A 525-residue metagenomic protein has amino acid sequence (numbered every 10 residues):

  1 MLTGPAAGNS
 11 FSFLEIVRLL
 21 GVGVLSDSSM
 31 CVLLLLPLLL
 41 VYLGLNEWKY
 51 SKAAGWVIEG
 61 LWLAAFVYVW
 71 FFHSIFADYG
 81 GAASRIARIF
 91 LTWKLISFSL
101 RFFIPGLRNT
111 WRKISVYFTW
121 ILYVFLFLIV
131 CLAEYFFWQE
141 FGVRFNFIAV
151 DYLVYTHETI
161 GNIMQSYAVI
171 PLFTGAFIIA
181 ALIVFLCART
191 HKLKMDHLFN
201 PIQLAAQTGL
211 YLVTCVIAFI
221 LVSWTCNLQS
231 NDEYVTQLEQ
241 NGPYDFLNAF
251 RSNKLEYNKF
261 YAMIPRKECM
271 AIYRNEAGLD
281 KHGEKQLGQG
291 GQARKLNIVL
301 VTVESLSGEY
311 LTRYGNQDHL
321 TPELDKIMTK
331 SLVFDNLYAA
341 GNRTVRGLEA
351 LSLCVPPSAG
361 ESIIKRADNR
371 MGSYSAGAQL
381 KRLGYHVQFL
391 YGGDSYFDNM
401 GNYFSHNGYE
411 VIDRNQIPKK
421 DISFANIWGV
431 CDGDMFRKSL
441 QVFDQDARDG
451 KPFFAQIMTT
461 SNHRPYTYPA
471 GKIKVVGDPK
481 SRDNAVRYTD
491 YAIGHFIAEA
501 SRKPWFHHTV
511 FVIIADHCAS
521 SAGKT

Functional and structural regions predicted by a protein language model:
M1-E256: Transmembrane and membrane-interface helices of multi-pass, inner-membrane envelope-modifying transferases
I220-T525: Soluble catalytic regions of membrane-associated enzymes that act on cell-envelope and secretory-pathway components
